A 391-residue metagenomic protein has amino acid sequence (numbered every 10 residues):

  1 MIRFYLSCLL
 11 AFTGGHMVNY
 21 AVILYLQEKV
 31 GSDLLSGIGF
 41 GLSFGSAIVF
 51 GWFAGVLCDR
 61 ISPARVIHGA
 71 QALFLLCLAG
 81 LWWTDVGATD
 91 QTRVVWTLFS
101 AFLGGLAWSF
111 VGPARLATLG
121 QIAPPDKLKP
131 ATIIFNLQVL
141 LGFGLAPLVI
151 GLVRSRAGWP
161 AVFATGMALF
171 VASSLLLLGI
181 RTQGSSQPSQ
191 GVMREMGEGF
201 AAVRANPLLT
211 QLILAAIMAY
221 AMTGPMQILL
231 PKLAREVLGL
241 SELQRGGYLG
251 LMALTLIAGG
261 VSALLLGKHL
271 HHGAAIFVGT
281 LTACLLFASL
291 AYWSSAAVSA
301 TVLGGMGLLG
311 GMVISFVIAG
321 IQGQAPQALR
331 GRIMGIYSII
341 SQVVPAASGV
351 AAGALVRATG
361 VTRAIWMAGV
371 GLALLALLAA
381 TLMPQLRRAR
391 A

Functional and structural regions predicted by a protein language model:
M1, T182-L214: Juxtamembrane intracellular "pre-TM" segments in multi-pass secondary transporters
M1-S46, A205-G250: Helix-loop boundary and gating motifs at the non-cytosolic
R3-N19, S43-V56, P63-F74, W96-R154 (+3 more regions): Substrate-agnostic recognition of the 12-TM MFS/MFS-like secondary transporter fold
L24-E28, W82-G87, G144-T165, E236-V237 (+1 more regions): Transmembrane alpha-helix termini and helix-breaking/packing motifs in multi-pass membrane transporters
Q27, G80-A88, G104, L177 (+3 more regions): MFS-fold secondary transporters
V49-F53, D59-R60, A64-L73, M218 (+2 more regions): C-terminal transmembrane bundle of multi-pass solute transporters/carriers
W83-S100, A291-V302: Helix-loop junctions at membrane interfaces in 12-TM secondary transporters
A117, Q121, F163, L169-G191 (+1 more regions): Helix-loop junctions on the cytosolic side of multi-pass membrane transporters, especially the intracellular loop
